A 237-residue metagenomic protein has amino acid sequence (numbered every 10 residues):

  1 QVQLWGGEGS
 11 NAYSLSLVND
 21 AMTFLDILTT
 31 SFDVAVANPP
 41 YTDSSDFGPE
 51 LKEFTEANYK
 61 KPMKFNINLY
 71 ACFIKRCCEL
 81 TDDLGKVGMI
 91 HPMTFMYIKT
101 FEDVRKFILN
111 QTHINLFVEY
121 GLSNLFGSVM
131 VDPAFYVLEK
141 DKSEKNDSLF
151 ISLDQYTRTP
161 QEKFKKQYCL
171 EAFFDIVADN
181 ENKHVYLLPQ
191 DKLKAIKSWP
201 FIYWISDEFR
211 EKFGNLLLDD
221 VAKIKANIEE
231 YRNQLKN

Functional and structural regions predicted by a protein language model:
Q1-V34: Class I S-adenosyl-L-methionine-dependent methyltransferase module
D26-N237: Signature of N6-adenine DNA methyltransferases within the class I
